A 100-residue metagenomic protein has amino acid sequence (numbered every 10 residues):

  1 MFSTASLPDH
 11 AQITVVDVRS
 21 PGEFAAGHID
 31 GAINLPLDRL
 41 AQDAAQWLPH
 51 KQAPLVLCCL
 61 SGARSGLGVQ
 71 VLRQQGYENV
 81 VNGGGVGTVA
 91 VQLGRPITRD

Functional and structural regions predicted by a protein language model:
F2-T14, V18-P54, S65-D100: Rhodanese-like catalytic fold shared by cysteine-dependent sulfurtransferases and DSP/PTP-type phosphatases
C58: Short, surface-exposed ligand- or partner-binding patches at beta-edge/loop junctions that are enriched in aromatics
